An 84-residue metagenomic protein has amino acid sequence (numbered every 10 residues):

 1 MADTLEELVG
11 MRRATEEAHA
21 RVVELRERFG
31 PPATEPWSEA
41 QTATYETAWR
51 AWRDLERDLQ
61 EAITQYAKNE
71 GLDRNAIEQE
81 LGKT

Functional and structural regions predicted by a protein language model:
M1-E27, P31, T42-T47: Short, charge/polar-rich alpha-helical segments
A18, L25, P32, E39 (+2 more regions): Hydrophobic stripe of amphipathic alpha-helices that form coiled-coil interfaces
E46-T84: Extended, charge-rich alpha-helical segments
